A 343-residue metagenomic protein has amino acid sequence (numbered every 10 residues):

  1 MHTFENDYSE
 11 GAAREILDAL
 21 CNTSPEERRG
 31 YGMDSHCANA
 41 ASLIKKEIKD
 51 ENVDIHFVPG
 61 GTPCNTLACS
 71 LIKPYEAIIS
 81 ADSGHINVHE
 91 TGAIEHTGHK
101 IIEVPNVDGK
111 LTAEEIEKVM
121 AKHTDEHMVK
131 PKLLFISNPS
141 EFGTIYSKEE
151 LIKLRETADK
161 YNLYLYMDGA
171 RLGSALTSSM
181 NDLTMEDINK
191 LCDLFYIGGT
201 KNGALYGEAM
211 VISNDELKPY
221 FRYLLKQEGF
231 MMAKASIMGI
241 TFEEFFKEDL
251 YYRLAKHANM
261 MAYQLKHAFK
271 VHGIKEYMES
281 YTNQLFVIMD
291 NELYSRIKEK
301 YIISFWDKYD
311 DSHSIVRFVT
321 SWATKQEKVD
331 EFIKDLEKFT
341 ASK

Functional and structural regions predicted by a protein language model:
F4, L111-G169: Active-site phosphate-binding strand-loop segment of PLP-dependent enzymes
S9-E10, S83-I86, Q227-E228, I302: Short glycine-enriched loops at secondary-structure junctions
A13-G60, D82-N87, A93: Conserved N-terminal alpha-helix of the aminotransferase class I/II PLP-enzyme fold
I72-K130: PLP-dependent aminotransferase-like
Y75-A77, Y263, A268-T340: Conserved C-terminal alpha-helix-loop-beta "cap" of PLP-dependent enzymes that closes/shapes the active-site mouth
V107-D108, I145, L183-T282: Active-site C-terminal subdomain of aminotransferase-like
S147-E156, K160, R171-L194: Active-site pre-lysine segment of PLP-dependent enzymes
